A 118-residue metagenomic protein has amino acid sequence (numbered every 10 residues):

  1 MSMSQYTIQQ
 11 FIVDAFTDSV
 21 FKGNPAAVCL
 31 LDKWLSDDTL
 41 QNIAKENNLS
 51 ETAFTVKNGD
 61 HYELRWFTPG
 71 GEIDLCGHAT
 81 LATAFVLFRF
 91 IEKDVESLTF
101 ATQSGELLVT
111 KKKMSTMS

Functional and structural regions predicted by a protein language model:
M1-K22: N-terminal, positively charged, Ser/Thr/Ala/Gly-biased leader segments that form transit/presequence-like amphipathic
I8, N24, Y62, L107: Change "...and in nucleic-acid phosphodiester-cleaving endonucleases..." to "...and in nucleic-acid processing enzymes
F21-C29: Generic N-terminal amphipathic, Lys/Arg-enriched alpha-helix
V28-D32, T55-V56, K112: Short beta-strand-to-turn element immediately C-terminal to the catalytic PLP-Schiff-base lysine in fold type I
L35: Replace "Mg2+/Mn2+-dependent" with "divalent metal-dependent
T39-E46: Short amphipathic alpha-helices in soluble, non-transmembrane regions that often serve as interface/regulatory elements
N42, H61, F67-S118: Acidic, low-complexity central loop/insert segments
N48-E63: Conserved phosphate-donor
